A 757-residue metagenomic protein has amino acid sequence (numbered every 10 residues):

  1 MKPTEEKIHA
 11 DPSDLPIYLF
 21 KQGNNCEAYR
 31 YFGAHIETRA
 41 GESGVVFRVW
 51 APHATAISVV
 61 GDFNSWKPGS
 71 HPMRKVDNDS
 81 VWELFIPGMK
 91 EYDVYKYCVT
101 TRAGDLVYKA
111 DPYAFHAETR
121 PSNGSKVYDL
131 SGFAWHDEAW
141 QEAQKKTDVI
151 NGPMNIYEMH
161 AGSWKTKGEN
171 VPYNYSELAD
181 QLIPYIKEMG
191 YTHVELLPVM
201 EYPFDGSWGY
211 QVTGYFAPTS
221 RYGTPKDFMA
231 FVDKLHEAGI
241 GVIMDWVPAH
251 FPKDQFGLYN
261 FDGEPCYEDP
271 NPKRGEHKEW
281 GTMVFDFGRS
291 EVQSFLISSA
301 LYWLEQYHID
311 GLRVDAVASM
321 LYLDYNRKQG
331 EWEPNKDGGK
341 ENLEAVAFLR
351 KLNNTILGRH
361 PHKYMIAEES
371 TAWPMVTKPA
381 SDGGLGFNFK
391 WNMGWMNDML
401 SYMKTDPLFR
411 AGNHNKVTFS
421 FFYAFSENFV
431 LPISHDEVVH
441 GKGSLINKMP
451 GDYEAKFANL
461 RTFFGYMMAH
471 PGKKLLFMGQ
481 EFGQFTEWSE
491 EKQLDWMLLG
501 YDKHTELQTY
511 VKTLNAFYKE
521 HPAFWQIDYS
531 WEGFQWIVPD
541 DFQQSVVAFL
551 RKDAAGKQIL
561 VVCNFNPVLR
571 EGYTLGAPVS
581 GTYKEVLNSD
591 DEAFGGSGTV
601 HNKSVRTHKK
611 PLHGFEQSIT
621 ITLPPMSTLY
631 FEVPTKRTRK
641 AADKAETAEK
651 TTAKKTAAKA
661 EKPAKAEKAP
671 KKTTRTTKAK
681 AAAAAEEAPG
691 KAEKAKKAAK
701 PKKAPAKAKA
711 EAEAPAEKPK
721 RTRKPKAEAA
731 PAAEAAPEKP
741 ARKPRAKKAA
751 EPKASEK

Functional and structural regions predicted by a protein language model:
M1-G152, S176-I186, E454-F457, M468-L476 (+4 more regions): Carbohydrate-interacting/catalytic domains
A51-H53, D77, G88, H160-K165 (+9 more regions): Short, flexible loop/turn elements at secondary-structure junctions
R74, D205-G209, K253-N260, T377-K378 (+2 more regions): Short glycine-biased active-site loop of nucleotidyltransferases that positions the nucleotide triphosphate and helps
E118, E138-N151, H160-E341: Substrate-binding/active-site clefts of carbohydrate-active enzymes
I183, V232, A300-L304, N353 (+2 more regions): Non-transmembrane alpha-helical segments in soluble domains of secreted/periplasmic/extracellular proteins
H308-D310, Y325-E491, L498, K519-D590 (+1 more regions): Conserved alpha/beta catalytic core and glycan-binding cleft of carbohydrate-active enzymes
K636-K757: Intrinsically disordered, polybasic Lys/Arg-rich low-complexity tracts
